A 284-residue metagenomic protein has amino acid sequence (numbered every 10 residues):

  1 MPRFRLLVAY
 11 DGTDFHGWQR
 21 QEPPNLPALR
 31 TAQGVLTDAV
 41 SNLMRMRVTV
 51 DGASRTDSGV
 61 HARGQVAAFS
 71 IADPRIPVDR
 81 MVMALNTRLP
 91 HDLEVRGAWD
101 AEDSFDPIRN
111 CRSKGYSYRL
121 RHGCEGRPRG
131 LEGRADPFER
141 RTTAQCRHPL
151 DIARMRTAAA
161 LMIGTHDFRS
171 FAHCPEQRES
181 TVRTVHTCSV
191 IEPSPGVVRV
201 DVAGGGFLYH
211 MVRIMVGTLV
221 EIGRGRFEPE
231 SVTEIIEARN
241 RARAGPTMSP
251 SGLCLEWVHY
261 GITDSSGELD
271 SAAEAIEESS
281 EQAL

Functional and structural regions predicted by a protein language model:
M1-L284: Structured-RNA-binding interfaces characteristic of tRNA pseudouridine synthases
